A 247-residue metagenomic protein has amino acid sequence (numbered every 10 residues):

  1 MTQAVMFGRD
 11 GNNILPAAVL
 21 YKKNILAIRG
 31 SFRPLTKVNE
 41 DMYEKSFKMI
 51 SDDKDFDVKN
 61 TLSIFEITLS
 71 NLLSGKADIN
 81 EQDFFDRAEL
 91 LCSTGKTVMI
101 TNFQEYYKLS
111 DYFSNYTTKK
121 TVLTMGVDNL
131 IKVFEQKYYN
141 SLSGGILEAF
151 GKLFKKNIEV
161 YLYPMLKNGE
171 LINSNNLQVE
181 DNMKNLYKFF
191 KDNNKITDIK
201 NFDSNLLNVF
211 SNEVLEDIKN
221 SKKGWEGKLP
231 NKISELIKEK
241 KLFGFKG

Functional and structural regions predicted by a protein language model:
M1-G247: Nucleotidyltransferase catalytic core that binds NTPs
